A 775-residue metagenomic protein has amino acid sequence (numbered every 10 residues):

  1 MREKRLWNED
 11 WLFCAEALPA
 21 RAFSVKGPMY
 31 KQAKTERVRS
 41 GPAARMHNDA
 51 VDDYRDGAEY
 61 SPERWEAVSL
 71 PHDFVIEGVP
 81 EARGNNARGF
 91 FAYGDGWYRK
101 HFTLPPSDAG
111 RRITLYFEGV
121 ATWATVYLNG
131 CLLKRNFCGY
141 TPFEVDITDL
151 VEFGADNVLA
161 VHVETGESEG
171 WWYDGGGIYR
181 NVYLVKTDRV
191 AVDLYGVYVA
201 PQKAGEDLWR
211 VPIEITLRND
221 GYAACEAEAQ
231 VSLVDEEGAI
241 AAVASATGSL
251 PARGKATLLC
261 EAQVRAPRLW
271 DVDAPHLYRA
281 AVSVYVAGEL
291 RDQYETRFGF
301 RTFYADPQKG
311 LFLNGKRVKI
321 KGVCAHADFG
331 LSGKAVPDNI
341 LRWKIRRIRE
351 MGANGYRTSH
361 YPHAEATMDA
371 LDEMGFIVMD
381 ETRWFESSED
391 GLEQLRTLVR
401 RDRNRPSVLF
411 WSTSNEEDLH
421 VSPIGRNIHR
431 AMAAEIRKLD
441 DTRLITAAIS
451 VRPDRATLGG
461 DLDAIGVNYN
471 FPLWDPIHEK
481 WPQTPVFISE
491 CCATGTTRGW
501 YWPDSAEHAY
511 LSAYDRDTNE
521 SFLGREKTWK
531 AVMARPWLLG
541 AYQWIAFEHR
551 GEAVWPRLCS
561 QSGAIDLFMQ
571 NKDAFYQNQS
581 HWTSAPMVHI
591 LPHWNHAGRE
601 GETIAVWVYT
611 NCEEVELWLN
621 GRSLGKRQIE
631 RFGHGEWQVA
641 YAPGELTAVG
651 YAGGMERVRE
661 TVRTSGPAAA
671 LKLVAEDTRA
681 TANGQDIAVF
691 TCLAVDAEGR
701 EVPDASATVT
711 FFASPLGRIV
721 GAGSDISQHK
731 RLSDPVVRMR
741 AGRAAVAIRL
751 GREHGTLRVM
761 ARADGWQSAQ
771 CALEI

Functional and structural regions predicted by a protein language model:
E3-S24, R45-E59, V75, S168 (+8 more regions): Substrate-binding clefts and catalytic carboxylate motifs of secreted carbohydrate-active enzymes
R5, L12-L18, D73, E77 (+7 more regions): Accessory beta-strand-rich segments of carbohydrate-active enzymes
D52-G57, R64, S69-L104, D108-F137 (+8 more regions): Active-site-adjacent substrate/metal-binding segments within catalytic domains of carbohydrate-active enzymes
I147-D149, C260-L269, W637-Y641, S733-R752: Short, hydrophobic beta-strand segments
E152-G154, T216-D306, H634-E636, A640-G644 (+2 more regions): Extended acidic/polar, glycine-enriched regions that form or flank non-catalytic beta-rich accessory modules
I213-L217, S283, I604-Y609, V649 (+3 more regions): Beta-strand-rich structural segments
C225-Q230, V272-R279, N611, W618-R622 (+3 more regions): Short flexible loop/turn segments that cap and initiate beta-strands
Q293-F298, M655-G666, Q767-I775: Edge beta-strands of extracellular beta-sandwich domains
